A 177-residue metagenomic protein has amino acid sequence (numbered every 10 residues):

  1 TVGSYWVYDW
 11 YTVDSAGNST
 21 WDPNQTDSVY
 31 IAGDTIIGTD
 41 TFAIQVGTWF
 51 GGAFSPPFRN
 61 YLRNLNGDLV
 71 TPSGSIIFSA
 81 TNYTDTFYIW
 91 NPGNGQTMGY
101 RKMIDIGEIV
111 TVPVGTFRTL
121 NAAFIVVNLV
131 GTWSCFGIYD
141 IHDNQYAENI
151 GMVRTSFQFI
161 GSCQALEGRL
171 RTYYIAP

Functional and structural regions predicted by a protein language model:
T1-P177: Conserved functional acidic sites
